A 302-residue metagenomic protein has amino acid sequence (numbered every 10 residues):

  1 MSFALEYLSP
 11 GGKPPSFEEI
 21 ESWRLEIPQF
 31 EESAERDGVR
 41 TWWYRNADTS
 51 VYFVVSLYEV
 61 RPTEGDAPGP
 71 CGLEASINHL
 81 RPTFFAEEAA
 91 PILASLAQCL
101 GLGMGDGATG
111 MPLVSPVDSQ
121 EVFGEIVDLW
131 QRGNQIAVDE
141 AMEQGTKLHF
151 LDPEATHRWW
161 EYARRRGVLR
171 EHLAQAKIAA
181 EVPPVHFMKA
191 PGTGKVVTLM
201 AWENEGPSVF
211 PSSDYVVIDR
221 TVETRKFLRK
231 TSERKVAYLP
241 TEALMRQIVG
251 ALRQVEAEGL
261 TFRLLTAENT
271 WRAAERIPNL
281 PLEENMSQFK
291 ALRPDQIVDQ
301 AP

Functional and structural regions predicted by a protein language model:
M1-D48, M142-R165, I297-P302: Short, extreme N-terminal segment that most often corresponds to the first beta-strand
E18, R24-F84, E223-V255: Short, intrinsically disordered low-complexity segments
L25-E31, L96-G103: A common structural junction motif
T83-A89, C99-T109: Short, solvent-exposed secondary-structure capping/transition elements
L102-V127: An exposed acidic His-Trp-rich patch
S119-E233: Aromatic/basic-lined ligand-recognition segments that form π-stacking hydrophobic pockets flanked by Lys/Arg to engage
R229-P302: Extended, charged low-complexity segments that frequently continue into or abut oligomerization scaffolds
